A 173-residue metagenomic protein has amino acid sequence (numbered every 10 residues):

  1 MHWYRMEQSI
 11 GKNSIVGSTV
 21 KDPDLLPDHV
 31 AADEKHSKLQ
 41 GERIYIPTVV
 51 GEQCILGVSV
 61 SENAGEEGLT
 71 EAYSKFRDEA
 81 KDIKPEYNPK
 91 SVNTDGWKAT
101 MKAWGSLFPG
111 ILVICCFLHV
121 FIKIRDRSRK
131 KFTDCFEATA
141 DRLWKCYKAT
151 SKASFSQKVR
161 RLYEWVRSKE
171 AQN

Functional and structural regions predicted by a protein language model:
H2-S91, K98, K102-A103: RNase H-like nuclease fold core
D78-N93, A99-N173: Extended amphipathic alpha-helical interaction segments
